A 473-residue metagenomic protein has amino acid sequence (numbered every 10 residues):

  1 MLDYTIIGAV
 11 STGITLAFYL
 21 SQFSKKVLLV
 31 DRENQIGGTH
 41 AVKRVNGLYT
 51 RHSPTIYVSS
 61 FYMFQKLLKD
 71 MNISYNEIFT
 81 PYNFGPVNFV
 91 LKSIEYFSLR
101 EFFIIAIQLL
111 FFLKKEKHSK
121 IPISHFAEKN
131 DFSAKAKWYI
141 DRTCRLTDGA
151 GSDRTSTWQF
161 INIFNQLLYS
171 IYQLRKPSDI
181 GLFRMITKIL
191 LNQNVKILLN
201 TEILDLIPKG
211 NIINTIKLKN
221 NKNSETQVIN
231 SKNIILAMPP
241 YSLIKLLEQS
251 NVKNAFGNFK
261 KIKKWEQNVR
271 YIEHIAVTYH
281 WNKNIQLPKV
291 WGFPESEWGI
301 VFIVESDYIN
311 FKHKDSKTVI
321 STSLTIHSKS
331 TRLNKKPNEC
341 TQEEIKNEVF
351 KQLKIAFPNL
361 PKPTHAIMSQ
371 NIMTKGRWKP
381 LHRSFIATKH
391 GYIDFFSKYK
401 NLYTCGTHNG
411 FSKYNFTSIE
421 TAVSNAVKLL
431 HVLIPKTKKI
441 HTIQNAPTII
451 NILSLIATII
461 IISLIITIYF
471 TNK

Functional and structural regions predicted by a protein language model:
L2-L29: N-terminal Rossmann-like FAD-binding beta1-loop-alpha1 element of flavoenzymes
T5-I7, V30, I203, I229-L246: Short hydrophobic core segments
S21-V45: Glycine-rich FAD pyrophosphate-binding loop
G38-S60, L109, L113: Glycine-rich active-site loop/strand segments that organize a redox cofactor
F64-T157, I161, N165-L168, P435 (+1 more regions): Mobile amphipathic helical/loop "lid" adjacent to a hydrophobic cofactor/ligand pocket
N162-I229, N233: Helical element adjacent to the flavin cofactor pocket in flavoenzyme catalytic cores
S231-N233, Y241-S384, N409-Y414, I419-S424: C-terminal segments that line or cap access tunnels to active or ligand-binding sites in enzymes and enzyme-associated
R383-K473: C-terminal lid/capping helical subdomain adjacent to the catalytic/cofactor pocket in oxidative enzymes
